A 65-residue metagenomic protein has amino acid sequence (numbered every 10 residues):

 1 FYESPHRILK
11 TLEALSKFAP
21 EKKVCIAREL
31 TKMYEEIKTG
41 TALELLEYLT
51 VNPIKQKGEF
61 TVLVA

Functional and structural regions predicted by a protein language model:
Y2-A65: A contiguous loop/helix-start segment that scaffolds small-molecule binding in enzyme catalytic cores
